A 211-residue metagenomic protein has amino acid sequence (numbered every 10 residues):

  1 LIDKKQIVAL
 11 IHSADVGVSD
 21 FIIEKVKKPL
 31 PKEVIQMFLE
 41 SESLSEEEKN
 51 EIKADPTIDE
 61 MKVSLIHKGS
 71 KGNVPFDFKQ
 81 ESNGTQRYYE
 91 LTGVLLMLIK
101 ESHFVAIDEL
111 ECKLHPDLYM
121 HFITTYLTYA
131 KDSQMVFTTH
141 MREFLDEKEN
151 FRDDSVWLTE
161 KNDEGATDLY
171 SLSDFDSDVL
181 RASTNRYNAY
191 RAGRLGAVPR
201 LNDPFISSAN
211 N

Functional and structural regions predicted by a protein language model:
L1-Y88, V94, R186-N211: Phosphate-coordinating catalytic segments in nucleotide- and nucleic-acid-processing enzymes
K62-V198: Switch/communication elements of ASCE P-loop NTPase nucleotide-binding domains
